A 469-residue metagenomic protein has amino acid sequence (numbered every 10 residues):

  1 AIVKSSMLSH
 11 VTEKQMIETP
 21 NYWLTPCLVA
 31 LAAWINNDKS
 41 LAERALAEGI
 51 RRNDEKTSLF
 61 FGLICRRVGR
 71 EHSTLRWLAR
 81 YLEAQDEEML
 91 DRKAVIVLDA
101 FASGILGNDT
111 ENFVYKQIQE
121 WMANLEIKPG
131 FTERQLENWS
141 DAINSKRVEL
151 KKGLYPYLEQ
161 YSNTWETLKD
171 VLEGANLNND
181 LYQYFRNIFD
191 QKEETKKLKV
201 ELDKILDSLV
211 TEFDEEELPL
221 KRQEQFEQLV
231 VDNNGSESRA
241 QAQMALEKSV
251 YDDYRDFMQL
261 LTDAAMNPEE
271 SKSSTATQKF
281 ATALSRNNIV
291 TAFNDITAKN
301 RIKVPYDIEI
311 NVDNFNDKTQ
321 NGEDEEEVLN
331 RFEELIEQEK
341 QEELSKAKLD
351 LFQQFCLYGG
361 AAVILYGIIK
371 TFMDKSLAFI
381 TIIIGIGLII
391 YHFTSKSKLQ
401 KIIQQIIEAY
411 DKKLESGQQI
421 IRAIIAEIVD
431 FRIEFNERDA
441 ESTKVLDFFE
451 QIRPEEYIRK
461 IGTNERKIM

Functional and structural regions predicted by a protein language model:
A1-Q15, T19, P26, Q85 (+2 more regions): Charged, low-complexity cytosol-facing tails and large interhelical loops of integral membrane proteins
S5-N138: Alpha-helical protein-protein interaction scaffolds
K14-Q15, W23, K192-E193, K199-V200 (+2 more regions): Membrane-proximal, non-transmembrane alpha-helical segments
D38, R70, D232-Q241, V250-Y254 (+2 more regions): Short, solvent-exposed helix-helix connector turns and helix-capping sites enriched in acidic/polar residues
T110, L181, F185, D190 (+8 more regions): Acidic, Ser/Thr/Pro-rich intrinsically disordered cytosolic tails and loops of eukaryotic transmembrane proteins
Q117-V210: Extended alpha-helical scaffolding regions
M122, S140, S162, K169 (+5 more regions): Residue-level detector of alpha-helical secondary structure
Q341-G417: Transmembrane alpha-helical hairpins and terminal membrane-anchor modules
